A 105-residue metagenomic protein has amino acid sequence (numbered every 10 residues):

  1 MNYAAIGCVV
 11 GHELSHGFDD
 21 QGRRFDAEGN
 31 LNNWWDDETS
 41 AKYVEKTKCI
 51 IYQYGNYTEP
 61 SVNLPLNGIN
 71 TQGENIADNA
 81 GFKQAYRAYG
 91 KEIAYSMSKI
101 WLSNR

Functional and structural regions predicted by a protein language model:
M1-A5, H16-R105: Zinc-dependent metallohydrolase catalytic domains
V9: P-loop NTPase nucleotide-binding module
